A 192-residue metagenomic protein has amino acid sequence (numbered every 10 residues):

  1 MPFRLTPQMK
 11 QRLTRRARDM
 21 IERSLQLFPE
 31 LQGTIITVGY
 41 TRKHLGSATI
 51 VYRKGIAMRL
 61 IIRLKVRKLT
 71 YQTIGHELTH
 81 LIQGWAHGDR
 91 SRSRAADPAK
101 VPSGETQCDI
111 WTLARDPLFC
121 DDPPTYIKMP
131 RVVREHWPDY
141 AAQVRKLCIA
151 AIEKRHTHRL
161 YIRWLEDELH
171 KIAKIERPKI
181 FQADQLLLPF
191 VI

Functional and structural regions predicted by a protein language model:
P2-P7: Acidic/histidine-rich, surface-exposed loop or edge segments in extracytoplasmic proteins
R12-Q32: Zn2+-dependent metallopeptidase catalytic core
Q26, Q32-R59: Catalytic zinc-binding patch centered on the HExxH motif and its immediate surroundings that defines zinc-dependent
M58-I74, P98-K100: Short pre-active-site segment immediately N-terminal to the catalytic Zn-binding motif
Q72, G84-L118, I127: Post-HEXXH active-site segment of zinc metalloproteases
G75-Q83: Short active-site segment of divalent metal-dependent hydrolases/proteases that encodes the spacing between
L118-I192: Long, well-structured alpha-helical subdomains associated with metal-dependent extracellular/ecto-lumenal hydrolases
